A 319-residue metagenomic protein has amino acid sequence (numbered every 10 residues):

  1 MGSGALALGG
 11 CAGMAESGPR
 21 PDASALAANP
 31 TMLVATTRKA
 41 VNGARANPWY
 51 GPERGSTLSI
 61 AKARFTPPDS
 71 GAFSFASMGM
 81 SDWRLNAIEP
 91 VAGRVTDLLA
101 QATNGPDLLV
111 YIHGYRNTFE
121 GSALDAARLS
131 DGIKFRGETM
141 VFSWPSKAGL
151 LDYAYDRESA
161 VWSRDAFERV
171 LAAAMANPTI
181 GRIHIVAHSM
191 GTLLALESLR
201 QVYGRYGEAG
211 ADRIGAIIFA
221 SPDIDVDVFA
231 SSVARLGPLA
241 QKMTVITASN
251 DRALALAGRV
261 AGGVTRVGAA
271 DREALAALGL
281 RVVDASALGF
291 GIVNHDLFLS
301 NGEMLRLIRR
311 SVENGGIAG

Functional and structural regions predicted by a protein language model:
M1-M14: N-terminal export signals
G2, H184, H188-S189: Conserved acidic functional residues
E16-L98, A102-N104, A123-A127, G132-T139 (+3 more regions): Lipolytic serine-hydrolase domain surface
D107: Alpha/beta-hydrolase fold active-site loops
V110-G114: The conserved beta1-alpha1 loop
N117-S122: Short substrate-entry loop that stabilizes the transition state in hydrolases
F167, A187-G191, A195: Gly/Ala-rich beta-loop-alpha elbow adjacent to hydrolase catalytic centers
